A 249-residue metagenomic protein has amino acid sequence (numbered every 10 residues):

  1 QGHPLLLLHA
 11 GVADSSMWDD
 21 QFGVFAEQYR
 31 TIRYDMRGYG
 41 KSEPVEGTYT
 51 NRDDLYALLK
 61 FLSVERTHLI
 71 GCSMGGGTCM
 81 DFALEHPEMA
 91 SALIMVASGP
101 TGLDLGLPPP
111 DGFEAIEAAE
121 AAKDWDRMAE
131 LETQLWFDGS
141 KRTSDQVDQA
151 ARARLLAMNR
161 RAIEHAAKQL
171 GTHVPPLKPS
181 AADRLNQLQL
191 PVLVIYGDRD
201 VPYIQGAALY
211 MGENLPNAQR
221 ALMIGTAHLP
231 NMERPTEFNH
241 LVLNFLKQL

Functional and structural regions predicted by a protein language model:
Q1-P44, L58: Conserved HGGG/HGGXW glycine-rich cap/lid loop of the alpha/beta-hydrolase fold
R52-T67: Conserved acidic catalytic loop of the alpha/beta-hydrolase fold
L69-G71, V96: Short beta-strand immediately N-terminal to the catalytic nucleophile in serine-hydrolase-like folds
G71, G75, C79: Gly/Ala-rich beta-loop-alpha elbow adjacent to hydrolase catalytic centers
D81-E85, S91-A122: Flexible "cap/lid" loop of the alpha/beta hydrolase fold
L105-P108, A122-P179, R184: Conserved alpha/beta-hydrolase catalytic His-Asp/Glu region
A157-E213, L222: Conserved serine/cysteine hydrolase catalytic core
N217-L249: Catalytic active-site module of serine/aspartate enzymes centered on a nucleophile-bearing elbow/loop
